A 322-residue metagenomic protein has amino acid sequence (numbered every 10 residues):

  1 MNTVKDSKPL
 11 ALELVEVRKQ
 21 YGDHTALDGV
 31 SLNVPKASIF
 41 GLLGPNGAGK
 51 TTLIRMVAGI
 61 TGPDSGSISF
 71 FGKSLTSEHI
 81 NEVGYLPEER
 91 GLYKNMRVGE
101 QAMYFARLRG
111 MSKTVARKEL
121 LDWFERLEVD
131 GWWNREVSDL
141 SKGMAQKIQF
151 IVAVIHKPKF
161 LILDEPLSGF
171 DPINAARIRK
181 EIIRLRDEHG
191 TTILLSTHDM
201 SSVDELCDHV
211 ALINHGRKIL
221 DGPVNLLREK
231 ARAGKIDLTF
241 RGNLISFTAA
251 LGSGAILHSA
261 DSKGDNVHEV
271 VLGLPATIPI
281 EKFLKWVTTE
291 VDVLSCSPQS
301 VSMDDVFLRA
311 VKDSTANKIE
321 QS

Functional and structural regions predicted by a protein language model:
N2-L10: Primarily ABC-family ATPase nucleotide-binding module
N2-T3, P275-S322: C-terminal coupling/interaction segments
P9-L12, K19-N214, L220: ABC transporter nucleotide-binding domains
K36, G131, G242, L274-A276 (+1 more regions): Non-catalytic surface loops within mature trypsin-like serine protease
K73, K218, R241, L274-T277 (+1 more regions): Short, surface-exposed acidic/glycine-rich loop or hinge patches that mediate macromolecular interfaces
H79, A231, V311: Short, flexible helix/strand-to-coil boundary loops that buttress conserved ligand/catalytic motifs in alpha/beta
K180-L274: ABC transporter nucleotide-binding domain
